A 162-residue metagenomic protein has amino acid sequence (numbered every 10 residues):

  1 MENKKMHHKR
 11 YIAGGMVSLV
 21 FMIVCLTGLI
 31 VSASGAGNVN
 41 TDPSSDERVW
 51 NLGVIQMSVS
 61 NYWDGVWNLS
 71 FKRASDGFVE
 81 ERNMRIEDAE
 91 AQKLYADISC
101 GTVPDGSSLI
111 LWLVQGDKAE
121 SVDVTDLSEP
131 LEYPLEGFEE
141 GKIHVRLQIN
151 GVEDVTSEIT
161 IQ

Functional and structural regions predicted by a protein language model:
M1-T41: Gram-positive cell-envelope targeting signals
G35-R85: Transition segment at domain starts
E80-R82, E129-Y133, G141: Short strand-edge motifs at loop-to-beta-strand transitions and within beta-strands of extracellular beta-rich domains
E87-Y95, E140: Extended extracellular/luminal ectodomain segments enriched in beta-structured repeat modules
S99-L109, G151-D154: Extended, low-complexity, turn-rich repeat/linker tracts enriched in Gly/Pro/Ser/Thr and Asp/Glu that occur
P104-E120: Short, surface-exposed beta-strand/strand-loop-strand elements in extracellular ectodomains
V122-L127: Short beta-strand segments within Ig-like beta-sandwich modules, predominantly Fibronectin type-III
I149-Q162: Edge beta-strands of jelly-roll/beta-sandwich modules across compartments, strongly enriched in secreted/luminal
